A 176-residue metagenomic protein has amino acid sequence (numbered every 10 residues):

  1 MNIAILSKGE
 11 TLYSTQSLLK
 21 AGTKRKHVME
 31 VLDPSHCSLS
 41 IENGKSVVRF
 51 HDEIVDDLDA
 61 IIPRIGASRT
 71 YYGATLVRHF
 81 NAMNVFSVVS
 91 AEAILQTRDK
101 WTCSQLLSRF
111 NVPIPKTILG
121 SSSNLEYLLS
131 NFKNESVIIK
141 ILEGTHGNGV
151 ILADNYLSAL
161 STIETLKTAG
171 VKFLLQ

Functional and structural regions predicted by a protein language model:
M1-V88, T102: ATP-binding N-terminal substructure of ATP-dependent carboxylate-amine bond-forming enzymes
I3-K8, T15-K20, R49-H51, V55-D56 (+2 more regions): Active-site nucleotide/adenylate-binding loops and adjacent lid/helix of ATP-dependent enzymes
